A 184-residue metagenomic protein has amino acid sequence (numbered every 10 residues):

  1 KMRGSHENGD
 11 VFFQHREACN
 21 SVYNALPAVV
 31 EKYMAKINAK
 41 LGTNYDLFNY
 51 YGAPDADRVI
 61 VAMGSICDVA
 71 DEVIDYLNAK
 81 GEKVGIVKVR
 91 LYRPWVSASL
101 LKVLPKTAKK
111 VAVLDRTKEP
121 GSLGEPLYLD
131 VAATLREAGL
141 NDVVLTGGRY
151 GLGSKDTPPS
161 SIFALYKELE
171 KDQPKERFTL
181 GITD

Functional and structural regions predicted by a protein language model:
K1-Y50: Conformationally flexible catalytic loops at phosphate/diphosphate-handling active centers
N8-R16, L91-S99, G121-S122: An N-terminal assembly and electron-transfer interface module characteristic of large anaerobic redox and radical
V29-Y45, A62-V69, R90-S97: A general structural motif
Y51-P54, V103-P105, A138-G139, D172: Solvent-exposed alpha-helices and their adjacent loops that cap or buttress functional pockets in soluble metabolic
D55-E82, W95-K102: Redox- and metal-dependent alpha/beta enzyme cores, enriched for Fe-S-associated oxidoreductases and cofactor-handling
K88-R90, R149: Residue-level recognition of beta-strand->loop/alpha-helix junctions
K110, L114-D184: Peripheral docking tails and interdomain loops at the edges of cofactor- or intermediate-handling domains
